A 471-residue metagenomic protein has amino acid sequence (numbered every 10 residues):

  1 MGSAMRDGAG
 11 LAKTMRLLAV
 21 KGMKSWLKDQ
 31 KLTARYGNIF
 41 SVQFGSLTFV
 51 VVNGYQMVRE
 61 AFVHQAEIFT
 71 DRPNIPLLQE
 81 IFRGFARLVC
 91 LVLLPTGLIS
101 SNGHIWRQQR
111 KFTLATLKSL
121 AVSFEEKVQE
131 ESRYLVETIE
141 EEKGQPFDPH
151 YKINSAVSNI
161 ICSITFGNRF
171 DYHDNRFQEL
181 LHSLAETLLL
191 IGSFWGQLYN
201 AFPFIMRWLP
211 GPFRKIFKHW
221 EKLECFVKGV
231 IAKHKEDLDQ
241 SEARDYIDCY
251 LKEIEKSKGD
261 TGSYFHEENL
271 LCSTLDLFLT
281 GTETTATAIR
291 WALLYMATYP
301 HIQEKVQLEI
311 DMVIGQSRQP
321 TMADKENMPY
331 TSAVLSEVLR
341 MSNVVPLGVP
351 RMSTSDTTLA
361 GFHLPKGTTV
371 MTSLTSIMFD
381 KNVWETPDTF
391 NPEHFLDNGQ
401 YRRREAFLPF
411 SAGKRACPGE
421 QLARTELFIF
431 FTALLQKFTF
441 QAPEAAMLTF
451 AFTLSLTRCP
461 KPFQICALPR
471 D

Functional and structural regions predicted by a protein language model:
G2-K13, L17-V20, L27-F124, D148-P149 (+2 more regions): Cytochrome P450 substrate-recognition site 1
A4, D248-K252, T369, T439 (+1 more regions): C-terminal helix/juxtamembrane-tail motif
L17-G37, K222-C225, G229, Q319-G361 (+1 more regions): Conserved cytochrome P450 K-helix E-x-x-R motif and the immediately C-terminal K′/meander segment
V51-A61, E67-T70, G167-Y172, R176-Q178 (+2 more regions): Classical protein tyrosine phosphatase
N74-L77, I81-F82, H104-I105, S123-I289 (+2 more regions): Cytochrome P450 heme-thiolate monooxygenase catalytic core
L275, A360, D397-L427, A451: Cytochrome P450 heme-thiolate "Cys pocket" and heme-binding signature region
P300-I302, R403, E420-R458: Cytochrome P450 heme-binding "Cys pocket" and the immediately downstream C-terminal segment
T372-G399: Conserved cytochrome P450 K-helix/beta-meander segment immediately N-terminal to the heme-binding cysteine loop
